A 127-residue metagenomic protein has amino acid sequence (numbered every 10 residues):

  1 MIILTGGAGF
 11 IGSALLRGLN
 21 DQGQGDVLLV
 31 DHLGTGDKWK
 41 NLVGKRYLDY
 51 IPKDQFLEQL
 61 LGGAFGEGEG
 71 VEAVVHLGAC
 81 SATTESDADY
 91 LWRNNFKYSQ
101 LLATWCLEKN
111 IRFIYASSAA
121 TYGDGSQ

Functional and structural regions predicted by a protein language model:
M1-G25: N-terminal Rossmann NAD(P)H-binding glycine-rich loop of SDR-like oxidoreductase domains
S13-L15, K38-W39, E85-D87, D124-S126: Short glycine-/acidic-enriched loop or helix-start segments at secondary-structure transitions that form or flank
Q22, S81, E85, W105-F113: A short helix-coil junction within the Rossmann-fold of NAD(P)-dependent oxidoreductases
L28-F56: Glycine-rich phosphate-binding loop and adjoining beta1-alpha1-beta2 segment of Rossmann-like nucleotide-binding folds
H32, A79, S118: Active-site loop/turn elements of alpha/beta-hydrolase fold enzymes, especially the short glycine-/histidine-rich
G44, K53, E58-N94, G123-D124: NAD(P)H-binding glycine-rich loop region in Rossmannoid oxidoreductase-like domains and their noncatalytic homologs
A73-H76, L101-Q127: Conserved Rossmann-fold NAD(P)-dependent oxidoreductase catalytic core, especially the SDR/UDP-sugar
F96-Q100: Conserved active-site region of classical short-chain dehydrogenase/reductase
